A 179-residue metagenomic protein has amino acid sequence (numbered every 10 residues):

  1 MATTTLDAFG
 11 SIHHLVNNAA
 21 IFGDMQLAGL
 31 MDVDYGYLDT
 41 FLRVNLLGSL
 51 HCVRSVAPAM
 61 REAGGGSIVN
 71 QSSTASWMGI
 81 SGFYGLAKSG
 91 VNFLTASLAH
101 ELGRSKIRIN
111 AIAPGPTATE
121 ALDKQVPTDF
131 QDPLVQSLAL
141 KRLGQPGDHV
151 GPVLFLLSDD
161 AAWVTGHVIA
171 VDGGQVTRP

Functional and structural regions predicted by a protein language model:
H13, M31-L50, G65, V69 (+2 more regions): Catalytic Tyr-X3-Lys loop
I21-D39, E62, F83, D123-V126: Conserved mid-core segment of classical short-chain dehydrogenase/reductases
F22, L27, L154, T165-P179: Short C-terminal tail/terminal secondary-structure segment of NAD(P)H-dependent dehydrogenase/reductase domains
V53, A87, T95: Active-site helix of classical SDR
P58, H100-R104, A162: Alpha-helical segment proximal to the catalytic Tyr-Lys
S73: Residue(s) in the substrate-gating loop at a strand-loop-helix junction that position the organic substrate next
W77, I109, A113-K124: Short, flexible catalytic-loop segment of classical short-chain dehydrogenase/reductase
L138-H149: A conserved structural motif in NAD(P)-dependent oxidoreductases
